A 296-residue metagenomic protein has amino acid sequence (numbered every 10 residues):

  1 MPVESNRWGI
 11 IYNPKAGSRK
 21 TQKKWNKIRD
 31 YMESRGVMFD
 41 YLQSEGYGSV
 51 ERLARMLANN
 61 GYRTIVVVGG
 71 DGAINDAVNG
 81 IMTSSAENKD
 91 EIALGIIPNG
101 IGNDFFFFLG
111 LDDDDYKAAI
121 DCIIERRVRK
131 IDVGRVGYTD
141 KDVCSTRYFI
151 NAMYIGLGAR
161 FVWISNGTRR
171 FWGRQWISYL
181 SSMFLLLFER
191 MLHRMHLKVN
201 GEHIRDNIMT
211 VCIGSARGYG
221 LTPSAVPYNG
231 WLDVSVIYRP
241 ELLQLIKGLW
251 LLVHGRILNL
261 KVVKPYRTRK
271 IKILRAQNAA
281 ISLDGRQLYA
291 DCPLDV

Functional and structural regions predicted by a protein language model:
M1-V68, N79: ATP/NTP phosphate-donor binding region
Q22-K24, V78-I81, F107-L109, S224-A225: Short amphipathic alpha-helical segments
R35, T83-C212: Catalytic core of DAGKc-family lipid kinases
V50, A73-A77, D104, I131: Short glycine/serine/threonine-rich phosphate/pyrophosphate-binding segments that cradle anionic phosphate groups
R169-I177, P223-Q244: Gly/Ser/Thr-rich active-site loops/lids in small-molecule metabolic enzymes that frequently grip phosphoryl groups
M191-H193, N207-M209, Y228-L232, R267-R269: A generic structural signal for short beta-strands and their flanking turns/coil linkers
V199, N229, V236-V296: ATP/nucleoside-binding phosphotransfer catalytic cores, i.e., glycine-rich phosphate-binding loops
